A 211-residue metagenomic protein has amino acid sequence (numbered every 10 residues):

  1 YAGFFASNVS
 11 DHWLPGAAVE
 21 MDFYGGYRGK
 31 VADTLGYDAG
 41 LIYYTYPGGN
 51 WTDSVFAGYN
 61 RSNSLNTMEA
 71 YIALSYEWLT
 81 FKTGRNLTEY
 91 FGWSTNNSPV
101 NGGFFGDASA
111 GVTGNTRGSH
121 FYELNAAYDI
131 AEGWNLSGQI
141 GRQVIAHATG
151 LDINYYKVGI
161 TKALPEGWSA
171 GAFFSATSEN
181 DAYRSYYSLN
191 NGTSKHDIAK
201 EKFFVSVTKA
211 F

Functional and structural regions predicted by a protein language model:
Y1-F4, D33-A39, W78-T83, E89 (+2 more regions): Repeated loop/turn-to-beta-strand initiation elements of outer-membrane beta-barrel proteins
Y1-S64, S194-K195: Surface-exposed loop and membrane-interface regions of Gram-negative outer-membrane beta-barrel proteins
A6-S10, G29, Y43-P47, Y76-E89 (+3 more regions): Transmembrane beta-strands of outer-membrane beta-barrel pores
V9-V19, G49-N63, F91-V100, Q139 (+2 more regions): Outer-membrane beta-barrel translocator domains and adjoining extracellular loop/strand segments of Gram-negative
A17-M21, S64-M68, S75-E77, T116-Y122 (+2 more regions): Residues that define the transmembrane beta-barrel architecture of outer-membrane proteins
Y24-G26, Y71-A73, E123-A127, Q139 (+2 more regions): Outer-membrane beta-barrel architecture
G26-D33, Y76-W78, N125-E132, V144 (+2 more regions): Outer-membrane beta-barrel proteins
V158, K162-W168, S194-F211: Outer-membrane beta-barrel "beta-signal"
